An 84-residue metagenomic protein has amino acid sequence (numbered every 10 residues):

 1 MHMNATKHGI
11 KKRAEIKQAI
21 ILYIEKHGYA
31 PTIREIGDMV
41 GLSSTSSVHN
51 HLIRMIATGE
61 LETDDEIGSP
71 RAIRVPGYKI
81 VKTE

Functional and structural regions predicted by a protein language model:
M1-A19: Short alpha-helical segments that sit at the start of domains
G9-R13, H27, E66-E84: Short, cationic-aromatic polyanion-contact patches
L22-G28: Short helix-capping/hinge SLiMs at alpha-helix to coil transitions
P31-L42: A short alpha-helical element within helix-turn-helix/winged-helix DNA-binding domains across DNA-binding proteins
S47-V48: Helix-turn-helix DNA-binding helix
L52-I53: Short, hydrophobic-biased segments on the C-terminal half of alpha helices that form "recognition helices"
I56-E66: A short, conserved structural fragment
